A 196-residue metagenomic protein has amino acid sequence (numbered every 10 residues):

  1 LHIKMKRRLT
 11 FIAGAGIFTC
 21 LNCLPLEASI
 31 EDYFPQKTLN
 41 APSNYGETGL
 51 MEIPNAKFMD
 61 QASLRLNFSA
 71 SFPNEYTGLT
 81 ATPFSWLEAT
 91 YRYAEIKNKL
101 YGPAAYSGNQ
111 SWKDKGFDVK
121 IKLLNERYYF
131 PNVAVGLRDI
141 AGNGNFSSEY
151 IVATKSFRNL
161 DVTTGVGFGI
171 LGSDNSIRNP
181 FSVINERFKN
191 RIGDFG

Functional and structural regions predicted by a protein language model:
L1-S43: Cleavable N-terminal export/targeting peptides
L26-S148, S156-L160, G169-S173, I184 (+1 more regions): Transmembrane beta-barrel domains of Gram-negative outer membranes and organellar outer membranes
A153: Carbohydrate-associated surface elements
